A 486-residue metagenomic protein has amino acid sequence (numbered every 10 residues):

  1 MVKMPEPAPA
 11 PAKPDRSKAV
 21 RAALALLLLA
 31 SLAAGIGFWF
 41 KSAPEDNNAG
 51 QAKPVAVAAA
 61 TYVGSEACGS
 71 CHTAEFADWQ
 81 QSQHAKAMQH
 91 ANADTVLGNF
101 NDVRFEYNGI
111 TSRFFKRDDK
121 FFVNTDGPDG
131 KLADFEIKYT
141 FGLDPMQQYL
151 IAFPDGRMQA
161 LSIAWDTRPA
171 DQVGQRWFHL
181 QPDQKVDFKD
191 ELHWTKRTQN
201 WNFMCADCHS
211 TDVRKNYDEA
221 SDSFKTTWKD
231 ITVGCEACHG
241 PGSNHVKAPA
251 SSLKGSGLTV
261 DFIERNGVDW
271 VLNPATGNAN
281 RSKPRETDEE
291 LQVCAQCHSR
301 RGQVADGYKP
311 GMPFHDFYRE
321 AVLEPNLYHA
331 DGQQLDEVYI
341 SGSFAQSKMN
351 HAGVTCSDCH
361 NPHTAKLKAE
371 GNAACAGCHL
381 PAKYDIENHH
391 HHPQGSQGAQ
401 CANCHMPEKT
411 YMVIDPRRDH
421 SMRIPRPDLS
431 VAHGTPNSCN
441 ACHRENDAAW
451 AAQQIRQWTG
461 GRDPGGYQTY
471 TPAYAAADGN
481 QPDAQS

Functional and structural regions predicted by a protein language model:
M1-K13: N-terminal intrinsically disordered, acidic low-complexity segments at the extreme N-terminus
A10-A23: Short, Lys/Arg-rich cytosolic juxtamembrane segment immediately N-terminal
R21-F40: Hydrophobic alpha-helical membrane-insertion segments, chiefly the h-region of N-terminal signal peptides
F40-A59: Ser/Thr/Pro/Gly-rich low-complexity linker/stalk segments immediately outside membranes or between
A58-T73: Local sequence-structure signature of Cys/Sec-based thiol-disulfide redox active-site neighborhoods
T61, D190-W201, W228: Membrane-entry segments of alpha-helical transmembrane domains in multi-pass membrane proteins
A74-G142, Q148-P154, S162, G174-D190 (+1 more regions): Primarily the internal scaffold of c-type cytochrome electron-transfer domains, especially repeated/multiheme c-type
F153-P154, A160-S162, A170, T198-R214: N-terminal export/assembly segments and adjacent metallocofactor-ligating motifs of anaerobic energy-metabolism
